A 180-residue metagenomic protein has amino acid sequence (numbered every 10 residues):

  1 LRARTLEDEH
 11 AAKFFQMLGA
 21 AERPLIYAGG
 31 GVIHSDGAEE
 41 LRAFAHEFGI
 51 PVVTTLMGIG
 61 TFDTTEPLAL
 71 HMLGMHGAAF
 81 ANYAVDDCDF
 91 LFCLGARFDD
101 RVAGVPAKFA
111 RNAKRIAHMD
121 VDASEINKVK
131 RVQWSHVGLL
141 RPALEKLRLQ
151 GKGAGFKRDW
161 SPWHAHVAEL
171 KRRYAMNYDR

Functional and structural regions predicted by a protein language model:
L1-R4, V102: Glycine/aspartate-rich loop-and-adjacent alpha/beta segment that forms the canonical ThDP
R2, A11-A12, Q16, A21 (+2 more regions): Phosphate/pyrophosphate-binding active-site segments
L6-E7, M17-L91: Anionic-ligand anchoring segments at beta-strand to alpha-helix junctions in alpha/beta enzyme folds, i.e., glycine
Y27-A28, V53-T55, C93-L94, H118 (+2 more regions): General beta-strand structural signal in soluble alpha/beta enzymes
I33-H34, G60, D99-D100, S124-I126 (+1 more regions): Short, acidic Gly/Pro/Ser/Thr-rich loop/turn segments
D36-E40, D63-L68, V102-P106, N127-R131 (+1 more regions): Short acidic, glycine/serine/threonine-rich loops at helix termini
G74-E125, R131-W134: Phosphate/diphosphate-binding loops
